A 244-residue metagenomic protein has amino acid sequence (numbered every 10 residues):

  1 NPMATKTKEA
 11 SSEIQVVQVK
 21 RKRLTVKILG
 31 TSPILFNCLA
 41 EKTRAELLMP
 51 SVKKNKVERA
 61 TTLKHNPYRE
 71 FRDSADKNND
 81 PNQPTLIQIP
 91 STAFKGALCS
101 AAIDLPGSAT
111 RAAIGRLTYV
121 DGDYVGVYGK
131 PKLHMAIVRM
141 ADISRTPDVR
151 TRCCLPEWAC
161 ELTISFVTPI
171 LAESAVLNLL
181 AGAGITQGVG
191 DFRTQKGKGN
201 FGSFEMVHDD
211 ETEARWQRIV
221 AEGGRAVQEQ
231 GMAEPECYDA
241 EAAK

Functional and structural regions predicted by a protein language model:
P2-K244: RNA-interacting cores
